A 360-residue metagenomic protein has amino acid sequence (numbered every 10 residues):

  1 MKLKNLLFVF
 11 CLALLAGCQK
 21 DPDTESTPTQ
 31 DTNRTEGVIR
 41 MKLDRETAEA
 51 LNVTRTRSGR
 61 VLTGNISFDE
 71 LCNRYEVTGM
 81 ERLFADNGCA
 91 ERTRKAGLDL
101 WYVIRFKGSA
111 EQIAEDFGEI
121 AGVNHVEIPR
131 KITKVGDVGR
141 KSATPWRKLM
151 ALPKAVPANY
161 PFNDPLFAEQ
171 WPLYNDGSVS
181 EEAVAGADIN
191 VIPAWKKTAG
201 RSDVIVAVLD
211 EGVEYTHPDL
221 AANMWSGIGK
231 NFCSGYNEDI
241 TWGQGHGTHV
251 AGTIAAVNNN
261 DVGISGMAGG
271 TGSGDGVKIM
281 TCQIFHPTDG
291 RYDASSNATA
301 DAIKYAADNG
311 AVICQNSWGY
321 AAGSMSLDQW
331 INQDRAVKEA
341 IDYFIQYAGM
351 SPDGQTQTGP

Functional and structural regions predicted by a protein language model:
M1-N5, Q19: Positively charged n-region of N-terminal signal peptides that target proteins for export
L6-L14: Sec-dependent N-terminal signal peptides
A13, G17-G37, M150: Bacterial Sec-dependent N-terminal signal peptides
I39-T47: A short glycine/threonine-centered beta-strand motif
T54-G59, S67-F68, I113-A121: Short amphipathic alpha-helices in soluble, non-transmembrane regions that often serve as interface/regulatory elements
R74, I120, H217: Acidic-histidine catalytic/liganding microenvironments
E81-N175: Autoinhibitory propeptides
V123-N124, W146-G354, T358-G359: Active-site core segment of subtilase-fold serine proteases
